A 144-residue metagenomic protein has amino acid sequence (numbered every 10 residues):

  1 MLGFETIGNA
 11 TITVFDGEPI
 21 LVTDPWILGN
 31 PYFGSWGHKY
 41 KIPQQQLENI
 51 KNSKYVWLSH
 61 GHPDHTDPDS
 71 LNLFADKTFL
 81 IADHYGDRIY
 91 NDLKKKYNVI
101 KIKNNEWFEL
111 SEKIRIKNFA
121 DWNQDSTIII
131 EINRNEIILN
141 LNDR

Functional and structural regions predicted by a protein language model:
M1-E5: Extreme N-terminal starter segment of soluble prokaryotic enzymes
E18-W57, P68-D69, R144: Pre-active-site segment of Zn-dependent metallo-hydrolases
P19, A75-F79: A short helix->loop->beta-strand "cap" motif at the edges of active sites that frequently abuts
I27-L28, I129-R144: Metallo-beta-lactamase
H62: Catalytic phosphate/metal-binding cores of nucleic-acid and nucleotide-processing enzymes, i.e., regions that mediate
D67-D76: Metal-dependent catalytic neighborhoods of phosphoester/phosphodiester hydrolases
A82-N135: Metallo-beta-lactamase
